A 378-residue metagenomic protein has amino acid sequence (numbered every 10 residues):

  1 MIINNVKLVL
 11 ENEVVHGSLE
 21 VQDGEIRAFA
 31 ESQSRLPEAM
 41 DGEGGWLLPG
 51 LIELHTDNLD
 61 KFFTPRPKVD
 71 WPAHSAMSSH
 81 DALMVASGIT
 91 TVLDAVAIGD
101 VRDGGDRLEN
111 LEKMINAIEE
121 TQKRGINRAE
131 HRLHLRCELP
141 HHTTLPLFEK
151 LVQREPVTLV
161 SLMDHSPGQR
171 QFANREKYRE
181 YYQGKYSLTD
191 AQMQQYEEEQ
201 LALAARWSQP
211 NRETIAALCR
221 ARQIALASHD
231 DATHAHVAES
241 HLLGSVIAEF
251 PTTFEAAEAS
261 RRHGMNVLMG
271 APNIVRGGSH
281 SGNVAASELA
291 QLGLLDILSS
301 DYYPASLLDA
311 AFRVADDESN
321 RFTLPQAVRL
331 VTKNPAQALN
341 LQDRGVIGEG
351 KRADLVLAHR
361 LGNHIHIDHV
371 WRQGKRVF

Functional and structural regions predicted by a protein language model:
M1-R35: N-terminal metal-binding scaffold of metallo-dependent hydrolase/deaminase domains
V6, I26, K333, Q337 (+1 more regions): C-terminal cap of metal-dependent C-N hydrolases
Q33-L48: Active-site metal-binding motif and surrounding structural segment of the metallo-beta-lactamase
G45-M114: Metal-associated gating/positioning segment near the N- to mid-region
G99-D231, D301: Metal-coordinating catalytic core of metallo-dependent amide/deamination hydrolases
L135-P146, D230-H234, E239, I247-E249 (+1 more regions): Active-site glycine- and acidic-residue-rich loops that bind and position anionic ligands or nucleotide-like cofactors
R154-T158, E239-I247, R262-L268, L292-D296: Glycine-enriched alpha-helix->loop->beta-strand junction motifs that scaffold or abut catalytic
H263-N273, G277-A358: His/Asp/Glu-enriched, well-ordered alpha-helical/loop segment that forms or immediately abuts the divalent-metal
